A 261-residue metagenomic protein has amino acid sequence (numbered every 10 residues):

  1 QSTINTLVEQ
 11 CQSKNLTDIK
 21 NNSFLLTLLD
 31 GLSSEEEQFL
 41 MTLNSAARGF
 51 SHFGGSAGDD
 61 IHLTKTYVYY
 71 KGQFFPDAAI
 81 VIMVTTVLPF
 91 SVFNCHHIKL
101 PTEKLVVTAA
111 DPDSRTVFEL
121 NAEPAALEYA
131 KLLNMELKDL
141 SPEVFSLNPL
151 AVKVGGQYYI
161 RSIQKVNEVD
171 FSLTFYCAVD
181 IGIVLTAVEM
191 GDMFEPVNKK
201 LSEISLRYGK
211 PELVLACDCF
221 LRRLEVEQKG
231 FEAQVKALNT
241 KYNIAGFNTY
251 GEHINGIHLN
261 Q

Functional and structural regions predicted by a protein language model:
Q1-Q261: Hydrophobic alpha/beta core scaffold segments
